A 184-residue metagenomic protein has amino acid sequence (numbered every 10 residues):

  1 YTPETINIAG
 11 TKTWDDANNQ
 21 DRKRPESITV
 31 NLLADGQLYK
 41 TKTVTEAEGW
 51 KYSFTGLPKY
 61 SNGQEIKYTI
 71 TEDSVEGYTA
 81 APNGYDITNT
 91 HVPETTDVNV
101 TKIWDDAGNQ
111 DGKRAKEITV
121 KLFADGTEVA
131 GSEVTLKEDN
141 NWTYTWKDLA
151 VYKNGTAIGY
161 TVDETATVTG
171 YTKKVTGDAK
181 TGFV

Functional and structural regions predicted by a protein language model:
Y1-V184: Solvent-exposed loop/turn and edge beta-strand elements of beta-rich ligand-binding domains
